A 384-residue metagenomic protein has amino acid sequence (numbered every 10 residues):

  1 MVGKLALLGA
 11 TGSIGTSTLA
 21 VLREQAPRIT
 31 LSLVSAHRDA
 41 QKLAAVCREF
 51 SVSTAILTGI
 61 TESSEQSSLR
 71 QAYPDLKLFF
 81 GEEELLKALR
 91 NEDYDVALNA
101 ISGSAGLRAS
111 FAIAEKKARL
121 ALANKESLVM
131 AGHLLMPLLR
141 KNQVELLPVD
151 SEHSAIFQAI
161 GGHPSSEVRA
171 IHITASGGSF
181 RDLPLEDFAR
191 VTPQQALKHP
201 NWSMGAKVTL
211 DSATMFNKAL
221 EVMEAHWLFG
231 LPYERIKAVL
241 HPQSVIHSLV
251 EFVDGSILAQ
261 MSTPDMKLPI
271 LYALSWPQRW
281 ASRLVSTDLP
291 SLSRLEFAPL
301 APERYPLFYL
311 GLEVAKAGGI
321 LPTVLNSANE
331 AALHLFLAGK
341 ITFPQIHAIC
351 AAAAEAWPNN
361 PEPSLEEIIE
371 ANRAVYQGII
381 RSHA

Functional and structural regions predicted by a protein language model:
M1-A384: Catalytic, metal-anchored helix/loop core of enzyme active sites in primary metabolism
